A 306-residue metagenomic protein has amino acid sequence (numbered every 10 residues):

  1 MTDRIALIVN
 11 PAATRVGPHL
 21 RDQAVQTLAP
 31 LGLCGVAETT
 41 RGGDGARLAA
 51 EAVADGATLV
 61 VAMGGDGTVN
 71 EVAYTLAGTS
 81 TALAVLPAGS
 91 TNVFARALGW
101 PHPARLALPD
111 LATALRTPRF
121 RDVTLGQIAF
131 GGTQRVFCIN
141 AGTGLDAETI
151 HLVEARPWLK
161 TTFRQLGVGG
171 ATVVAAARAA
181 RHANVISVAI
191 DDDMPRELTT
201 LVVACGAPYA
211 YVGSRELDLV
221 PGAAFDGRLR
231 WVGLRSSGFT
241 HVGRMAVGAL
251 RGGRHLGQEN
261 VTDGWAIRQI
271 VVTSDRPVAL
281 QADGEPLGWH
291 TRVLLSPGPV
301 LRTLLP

Functional and structural regions predicted by a protein language model:
M1-V60, N70, P109-T113: ATP/NTP phosphate-donor binding region
V9-P11, G64, R235, S274: Short beta-strand/turn micro-motifs composed of small residues that flank or help shape donor/cofactor-binding pockets
P11, M63-G65, L86-G89, C205: Glycine-rich beta-strand-to-loop/alpha-helix junction loops that act as flexible
T68-T81: Short Gly/Thr/Asp-enriched flexible loops that form oxyanion-binding sites at enzyme active sites
G78-A82, L86-T200: Catalytic core of DAGKc-family lipid kinases
G142, D146, V202-L219, P286: Glycine-rich phosphate/pyrophosphate-binding beta-alpha loops
D146, R156-A183, R215-E216, R230-N260: Alpha-helical membrane-targeting segments
I190-D193, D218-D226, R230-P306: ATP/nucleoside-binding phosphotransfer catalytic cores, i.e., glycine-rich phosphate-binding loops
